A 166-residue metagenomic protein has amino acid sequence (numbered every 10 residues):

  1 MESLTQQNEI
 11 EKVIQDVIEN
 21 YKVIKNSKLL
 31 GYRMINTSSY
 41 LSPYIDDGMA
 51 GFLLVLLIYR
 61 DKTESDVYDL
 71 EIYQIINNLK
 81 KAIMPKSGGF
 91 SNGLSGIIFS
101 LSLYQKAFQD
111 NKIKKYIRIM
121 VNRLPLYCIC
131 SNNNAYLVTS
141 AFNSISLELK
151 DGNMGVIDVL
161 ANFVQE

Functional and structural regions predicted by a protein language model:
M1, P43-I58, G89-Q105, S140-N162: Well-ordered alpha-helical segments within folded domains of soluble proteins
M1-Q74: Low-complexity, Ser/Thr/Pro/Gly-enriched N-terminal "stalk/linker" regions
E9, V13, Y116-N122: Alpha-helical scaffold repeats of the Armadillo/HEAT/TPR superfamily
I18-Y40, I72-S91, L124-L147: Glycine- and aromatic-rich loop/turn segments at beta-sheet edges
D61, N77-K81, K106, N122-L126 (+1 more regions): Amphipathic alpha-helical segments of tetratricopeptide repeats
K62-D66, Y104-N111, F163-E166: Inter-helical turn/loop segments and adjacent helix faces that build the functional surface of alpha-helical bundle
V67-Y73, D110-I119: Short sequence/structural elements of tandem HEAT/ARM alpha-solenoid repeats
Q74, N78, G96-L103, I119 (+1 more regions): Generic beta-strand or strand-like secondary-structure segments
